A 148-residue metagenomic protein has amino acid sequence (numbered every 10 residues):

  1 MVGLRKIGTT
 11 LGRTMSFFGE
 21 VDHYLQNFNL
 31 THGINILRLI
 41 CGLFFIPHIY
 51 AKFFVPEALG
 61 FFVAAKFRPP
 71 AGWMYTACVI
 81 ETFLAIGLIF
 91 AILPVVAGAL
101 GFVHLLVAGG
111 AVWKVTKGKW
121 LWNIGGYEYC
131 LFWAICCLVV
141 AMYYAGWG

Functional and structural regions predicted by a protein language model:
V2-F54, A71-V79, F83, F90-G148: Extended, low-polarity transmembrane helix blocks
V55-R68: Short juxtamembrane and helix-loop transition motifs at transmembrane-helix boundaries in membrane proteins
